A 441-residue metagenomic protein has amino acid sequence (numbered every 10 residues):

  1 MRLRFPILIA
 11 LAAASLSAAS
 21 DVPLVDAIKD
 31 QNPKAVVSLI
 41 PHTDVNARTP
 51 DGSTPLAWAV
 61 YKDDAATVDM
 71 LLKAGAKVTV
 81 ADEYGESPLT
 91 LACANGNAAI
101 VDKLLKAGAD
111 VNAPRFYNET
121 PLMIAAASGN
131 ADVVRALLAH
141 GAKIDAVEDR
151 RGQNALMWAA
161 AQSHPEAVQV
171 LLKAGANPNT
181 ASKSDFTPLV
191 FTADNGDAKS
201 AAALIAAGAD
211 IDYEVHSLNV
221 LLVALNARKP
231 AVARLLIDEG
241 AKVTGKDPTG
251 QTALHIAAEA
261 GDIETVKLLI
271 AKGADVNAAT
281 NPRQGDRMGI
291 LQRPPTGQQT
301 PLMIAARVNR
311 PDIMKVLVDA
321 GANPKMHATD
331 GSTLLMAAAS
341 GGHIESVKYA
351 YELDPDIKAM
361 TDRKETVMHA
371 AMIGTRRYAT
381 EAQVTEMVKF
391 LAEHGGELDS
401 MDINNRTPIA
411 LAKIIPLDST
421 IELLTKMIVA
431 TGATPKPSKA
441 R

Functional and structural regions predicted by a protein language model:
P6-S15: Bacterial N-terminal signal peptides
A18-D26, A174, A207, E239 (+10 more regions): Ankyrin-repeat-protein effector appendages
A19-W58, T67: N-terminal segments that cap or nucleate solenoid repeat domains
S20, G52, G85, N118 (+9 more regions): Start-of-repeat signature of ankyrin repeats
D26-D30, W58-D64, L91-N97, I124-N130 (+9 more regions): Ankyrin repeat A-helix N-terminal signature
A35, A66-T67, A99-I100, D132-V133 (+8 more regions): Conserved ankyrin/ankyrin-like repeat signature
I40-D44, D69-K77, D102-D110, R135-K143 (+8 more regions): Ankyrin repeat domain, specifically the short helix-to-loop turn at the C-terminus of the second helix of each repeat
A47-R48, V78-A81, V111-P114, I144-E148 (+7 more regions): Ankyrin repeat boundary signal
